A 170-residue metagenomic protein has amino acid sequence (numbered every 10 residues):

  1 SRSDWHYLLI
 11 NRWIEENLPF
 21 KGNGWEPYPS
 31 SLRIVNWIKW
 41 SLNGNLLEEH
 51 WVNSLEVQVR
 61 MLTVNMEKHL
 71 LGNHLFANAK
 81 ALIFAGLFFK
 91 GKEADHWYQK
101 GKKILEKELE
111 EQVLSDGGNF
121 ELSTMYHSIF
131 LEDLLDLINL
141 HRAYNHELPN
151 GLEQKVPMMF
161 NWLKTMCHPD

Functional and structural regions predicted by a protein language model:
S1-P157, K164-M166: Aromatic-lined, polymer-binding surfaces characteristic of secreted/periplasmic polysaccharide-degrading enzymes
